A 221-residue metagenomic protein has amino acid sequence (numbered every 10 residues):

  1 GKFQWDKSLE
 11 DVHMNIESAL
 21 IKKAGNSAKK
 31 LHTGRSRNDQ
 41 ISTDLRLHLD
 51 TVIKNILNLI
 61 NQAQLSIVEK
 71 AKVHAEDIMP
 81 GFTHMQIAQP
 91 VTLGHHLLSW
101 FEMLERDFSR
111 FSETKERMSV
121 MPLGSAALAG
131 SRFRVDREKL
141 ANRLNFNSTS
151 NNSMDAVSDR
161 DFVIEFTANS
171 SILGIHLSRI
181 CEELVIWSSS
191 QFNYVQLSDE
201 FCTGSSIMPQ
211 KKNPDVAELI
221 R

Functional and structural regions predicted by a protein language model:
G1-M121, A127-G130, V135-R137, A141-N142 (+2 more regions): A helix-coil-helix interface module used to build multimeric assemblies and to scaffold catalytic/cofactor sites
R46-D50, D159-T167: Glycine- and acidic
V73, R110-E113, R117, F146-S150 (+2 more regions): Conserved helix-loop functional segments at active or binding sites
E116-G124, N152, Y194-D199: Beta-strand segments within the central parallel beta-sheet cores of soluble alpha/beta enzyme folds
R137-R160: Active-site-adjacent "gating/activation" loops or surface patches in catalytic cores
F162-Q196, F201-R221: A conserved active-site cap/scaffold subdomain adjacent to cofactor or substrate pockets
